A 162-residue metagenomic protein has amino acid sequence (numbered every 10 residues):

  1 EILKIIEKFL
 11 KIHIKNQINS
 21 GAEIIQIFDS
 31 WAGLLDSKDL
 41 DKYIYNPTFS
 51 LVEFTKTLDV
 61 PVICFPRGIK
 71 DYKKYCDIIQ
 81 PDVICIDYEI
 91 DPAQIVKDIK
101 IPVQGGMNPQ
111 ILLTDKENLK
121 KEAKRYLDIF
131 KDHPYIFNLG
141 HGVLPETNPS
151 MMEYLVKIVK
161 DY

Functional and structural regions predicted by a protein language model:
E1-Y162: Active-site loop segments of alpha/beta catalytic cores
